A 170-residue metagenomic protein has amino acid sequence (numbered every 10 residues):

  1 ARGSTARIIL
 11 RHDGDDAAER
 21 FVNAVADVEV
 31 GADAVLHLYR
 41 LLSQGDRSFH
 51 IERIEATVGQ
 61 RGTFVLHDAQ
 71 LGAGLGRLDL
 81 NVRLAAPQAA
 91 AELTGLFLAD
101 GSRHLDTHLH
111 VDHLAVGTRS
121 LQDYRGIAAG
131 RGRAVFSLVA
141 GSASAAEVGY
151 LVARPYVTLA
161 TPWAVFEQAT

Functional and structural regions predicted by a protein language model:
A1-T170: Conserved beta-strand/loop scaffold segments within soluble protein domains that form the structured core and edges
